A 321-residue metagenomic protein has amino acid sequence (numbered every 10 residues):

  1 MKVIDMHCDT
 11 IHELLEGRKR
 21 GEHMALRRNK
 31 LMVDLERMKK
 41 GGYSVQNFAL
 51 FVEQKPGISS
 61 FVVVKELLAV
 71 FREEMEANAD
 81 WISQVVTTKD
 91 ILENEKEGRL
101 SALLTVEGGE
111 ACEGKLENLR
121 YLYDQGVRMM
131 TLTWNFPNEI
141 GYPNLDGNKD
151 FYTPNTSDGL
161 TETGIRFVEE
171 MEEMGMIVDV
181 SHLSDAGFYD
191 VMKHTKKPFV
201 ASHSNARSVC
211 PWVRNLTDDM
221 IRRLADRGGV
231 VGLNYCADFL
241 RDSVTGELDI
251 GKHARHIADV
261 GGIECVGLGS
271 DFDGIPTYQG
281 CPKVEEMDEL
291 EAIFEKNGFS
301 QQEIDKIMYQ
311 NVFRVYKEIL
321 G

Functional and structural regions predicted by a protein language model:
M1-N234, D238-L240, G251, R255-A258 (+4 more regions): Extended, charged catalytic domains and RNA/DNA-binding interfaces, predominantly in divalent-metal-using enzymes
N234-Y235, G261-V284: Short acidic/histidine-rich active-site segments
D242-T245: Adenine-nucleotide phosphate-binding core of ATP-dependent small-molecule kinases
P282-G321: Mid-to-C-terminal alpha-helical segments outside catalytic/metal-binding sites
